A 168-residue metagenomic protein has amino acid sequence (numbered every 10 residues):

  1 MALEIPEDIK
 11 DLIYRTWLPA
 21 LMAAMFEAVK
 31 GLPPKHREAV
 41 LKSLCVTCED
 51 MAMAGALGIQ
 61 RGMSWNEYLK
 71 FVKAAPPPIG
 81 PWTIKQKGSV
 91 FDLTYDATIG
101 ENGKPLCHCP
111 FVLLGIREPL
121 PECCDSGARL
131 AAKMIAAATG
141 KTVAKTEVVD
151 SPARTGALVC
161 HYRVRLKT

Functional and structural regions predicted by a protein language model:
M1-C123, K141-V159, R163-T168: N-terminal accessory segment detector
P121-G140: Active-site helix/loop of acyl-thioester processing domains in fatty-acid/polyketide metabolism, spanning hotdog-fold
